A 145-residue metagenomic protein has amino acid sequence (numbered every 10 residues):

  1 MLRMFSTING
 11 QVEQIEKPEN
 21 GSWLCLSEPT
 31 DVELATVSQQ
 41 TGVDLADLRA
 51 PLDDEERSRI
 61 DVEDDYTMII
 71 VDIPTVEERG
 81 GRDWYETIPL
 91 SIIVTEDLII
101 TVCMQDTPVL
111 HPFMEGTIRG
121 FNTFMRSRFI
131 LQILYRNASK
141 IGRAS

Functional and structural regions predicted by a protein language model:
M1-S145: Peripheral, non-transmembrane regulatory/ligand-interaction domains of membrane transport proteins
